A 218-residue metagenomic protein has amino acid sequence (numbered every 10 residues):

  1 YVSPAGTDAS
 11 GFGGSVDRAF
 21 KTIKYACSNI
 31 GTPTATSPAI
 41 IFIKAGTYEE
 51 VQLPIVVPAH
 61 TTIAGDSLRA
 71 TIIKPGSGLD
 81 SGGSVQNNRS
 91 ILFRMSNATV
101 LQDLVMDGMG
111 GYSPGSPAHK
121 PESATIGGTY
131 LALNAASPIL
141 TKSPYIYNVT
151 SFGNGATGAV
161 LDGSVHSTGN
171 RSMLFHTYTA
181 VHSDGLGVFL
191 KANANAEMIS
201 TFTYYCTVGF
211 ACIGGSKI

Functional and structural regions predicted by a protein language model:
Y1, I40-K44, T62-A64, V100: Residues within well-ordered beta-strands of beta-sheet-rich folds
P4-F42: Acidic Gly/Asp/Thr-rich repetitive segments characteristic of extracellular carbohydrate-active and adhesion proteins
P4-S10, G46-E49, S67-A70: Acidic glycine-/aspartate-rich tracts in secreted/extracellular proteins
I23-A35, Y48-P58, S90-M95, Y130-I139 (+5 more regions): Short, T/G/N/S-enriched strand-turn elements that build extracellular solenoid repeat scaffolds
G31-T34, E49-A64, I72-D103, D107-T141: Extracellular beta-strand-rich solenoid/capping regions of secreted or surface-exposed proteins that bind or remodel
A98-N195: Right-handed parallel beta-helix
G215-I218: Short, intrinsically disordered, charge-balanced linker/junction segments flanking boundaries in proteins
